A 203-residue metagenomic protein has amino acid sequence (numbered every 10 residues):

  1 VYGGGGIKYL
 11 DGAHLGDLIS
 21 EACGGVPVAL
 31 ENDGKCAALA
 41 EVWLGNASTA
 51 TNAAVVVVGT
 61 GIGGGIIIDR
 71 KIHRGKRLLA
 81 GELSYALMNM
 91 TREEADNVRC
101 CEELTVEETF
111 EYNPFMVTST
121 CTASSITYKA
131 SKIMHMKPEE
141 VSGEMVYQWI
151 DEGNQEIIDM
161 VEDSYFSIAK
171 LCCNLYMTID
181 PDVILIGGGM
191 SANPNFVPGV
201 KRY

Functional and structural regions predicted by a protein language model:
V1-A13, V183: Short beta-strand-loop/turn "lid" adjacent to the catalytic site in phosphate-handling enzymes
G12, L78-E94: A short, polar/charged loop-to-alpha-helix boundary motif
G16-P27, A40-A50, M90-Y203: ATP-binding/phosphotransfer module of carbohydrate and carboxylate kinases, centering on a glycine-rich
A29, A53-V57, G63, L185: Short glycine-aspartate micro-motif
L30-G34: Short loop/edge segments at beta-strand edges and connector loops that shape dinucleotide/nucleotide cofactor-binding
G63-I67, A86: Short beta-strand scaffold segments in enzyme catalytic cores
